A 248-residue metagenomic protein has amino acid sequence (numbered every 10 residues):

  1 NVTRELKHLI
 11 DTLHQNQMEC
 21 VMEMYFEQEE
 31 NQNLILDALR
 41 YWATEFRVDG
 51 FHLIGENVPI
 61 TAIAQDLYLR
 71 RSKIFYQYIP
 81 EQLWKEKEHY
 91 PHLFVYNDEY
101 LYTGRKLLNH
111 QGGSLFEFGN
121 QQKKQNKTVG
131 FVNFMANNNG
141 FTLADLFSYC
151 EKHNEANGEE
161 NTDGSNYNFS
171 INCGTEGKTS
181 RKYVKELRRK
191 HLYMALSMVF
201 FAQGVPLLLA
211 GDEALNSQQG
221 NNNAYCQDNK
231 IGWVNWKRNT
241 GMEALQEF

Functional and structural regions predicted by a protein language model:
N1, F26-N33, K87-L93, G220-K230: Aromatic- and acidic-residue-enriched segments that line the glycan-binding/catalytic groove of carbohydrate-active
N1-L36, R40-Q82: Acidic/aromatic-lined carbohydrate-recognition and catalytic surfaces of CAZymes acting on diverse glycans
N1-T3, F26-N33, R47-E56, L107 (+2 more regions): The substrate-binding groove and active-site-proximal loops of carbohydrate-active enzymes, especially glycoside
K7, L36, Y193, Q246-E247: Generic alpha-helical structural signal
R47, P59-A210, A214-L215, N223-Y225: Conserved alpha/beta catalytic core and glycan-binding cleft of carbohydrate-active enzymes
K152-N157, N221-G241: Compositionally biased, low-complexity linear motifs
F169-S170, G232, A244: Acidic/Ser/Thr/Pro-rich low-complexity tail/linker regions in eukaryotic proteins
T240-F248: Catalytic cores of secreted or luminal carbohydrate-active enzymes
